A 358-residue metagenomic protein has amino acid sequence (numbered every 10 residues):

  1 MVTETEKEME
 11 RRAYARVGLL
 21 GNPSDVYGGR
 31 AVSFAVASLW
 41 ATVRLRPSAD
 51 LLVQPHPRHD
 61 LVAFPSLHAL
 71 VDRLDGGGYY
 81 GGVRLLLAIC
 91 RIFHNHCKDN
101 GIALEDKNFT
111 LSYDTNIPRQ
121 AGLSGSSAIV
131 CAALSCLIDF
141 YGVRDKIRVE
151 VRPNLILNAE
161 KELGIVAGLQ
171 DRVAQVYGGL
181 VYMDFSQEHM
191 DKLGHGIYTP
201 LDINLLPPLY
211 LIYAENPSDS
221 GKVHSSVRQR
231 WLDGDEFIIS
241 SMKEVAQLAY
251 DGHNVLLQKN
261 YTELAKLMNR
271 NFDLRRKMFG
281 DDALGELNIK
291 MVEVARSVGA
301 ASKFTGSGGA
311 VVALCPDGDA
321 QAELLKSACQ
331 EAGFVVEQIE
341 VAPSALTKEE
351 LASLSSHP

Functional and structural regions predicted by a protein language model:
V2-L20, S24, S33-A37, A41-E105 (+4 more regions): C-terminal nucleotide
V26-G28: Short, solvent-exposed loop/turn segments at secondary-structure junctions
A69-V71, S112-N116: Short glycine/proline-rich turn/loop motifs
L111, E150-I156: Short, conserved phosphate-binding/catalytic loop or strand-edge motifs used in phosphoryl-/nucleotidyl-transfer
I117-A121, G299-S302: Short pre-catalytic strand/loop immediately N-terminal to key active-site residues, enriched for Gly-Thr
G122-D145: DPxDG-like acidic metal-binding loop motif
G309: Gly/Ser/Thr-rich loops at beta-strand to alpha-helix junctions that form or flank small-molecule/cofactor-binding
